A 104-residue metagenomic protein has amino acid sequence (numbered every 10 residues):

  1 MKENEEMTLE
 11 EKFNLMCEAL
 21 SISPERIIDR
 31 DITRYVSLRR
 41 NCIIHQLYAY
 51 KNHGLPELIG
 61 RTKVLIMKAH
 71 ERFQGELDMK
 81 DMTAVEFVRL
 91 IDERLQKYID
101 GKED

Functional and structural regions predicted by a protein language model:
M1-D31, G101-D104: Basic, low-complexity segments
E10, N14, N41-C42, V64: Non-catalytic, well-ordered alpha-helical scaffold segments
F13, K51-G54: Helix-turn-helix DNA-binding elements, focusing on the entry/boundary residues of the two helices that contact DNA
Y35-K51: Short, amphipathic alpha-helical "recognition" segments used to contact nucleic acids or chromatin
G54-T62: Short alpha-helical "recognition helix" segments of helix-turn-helix
M67-E71: Key DNA-contacting residues within the recognition helix of helix-turn-helix
E76-G101: Short Lys/Arg-enriched helix C-cap and helix-to-coil transition segments that create basic nucleic-acid-contact patches
